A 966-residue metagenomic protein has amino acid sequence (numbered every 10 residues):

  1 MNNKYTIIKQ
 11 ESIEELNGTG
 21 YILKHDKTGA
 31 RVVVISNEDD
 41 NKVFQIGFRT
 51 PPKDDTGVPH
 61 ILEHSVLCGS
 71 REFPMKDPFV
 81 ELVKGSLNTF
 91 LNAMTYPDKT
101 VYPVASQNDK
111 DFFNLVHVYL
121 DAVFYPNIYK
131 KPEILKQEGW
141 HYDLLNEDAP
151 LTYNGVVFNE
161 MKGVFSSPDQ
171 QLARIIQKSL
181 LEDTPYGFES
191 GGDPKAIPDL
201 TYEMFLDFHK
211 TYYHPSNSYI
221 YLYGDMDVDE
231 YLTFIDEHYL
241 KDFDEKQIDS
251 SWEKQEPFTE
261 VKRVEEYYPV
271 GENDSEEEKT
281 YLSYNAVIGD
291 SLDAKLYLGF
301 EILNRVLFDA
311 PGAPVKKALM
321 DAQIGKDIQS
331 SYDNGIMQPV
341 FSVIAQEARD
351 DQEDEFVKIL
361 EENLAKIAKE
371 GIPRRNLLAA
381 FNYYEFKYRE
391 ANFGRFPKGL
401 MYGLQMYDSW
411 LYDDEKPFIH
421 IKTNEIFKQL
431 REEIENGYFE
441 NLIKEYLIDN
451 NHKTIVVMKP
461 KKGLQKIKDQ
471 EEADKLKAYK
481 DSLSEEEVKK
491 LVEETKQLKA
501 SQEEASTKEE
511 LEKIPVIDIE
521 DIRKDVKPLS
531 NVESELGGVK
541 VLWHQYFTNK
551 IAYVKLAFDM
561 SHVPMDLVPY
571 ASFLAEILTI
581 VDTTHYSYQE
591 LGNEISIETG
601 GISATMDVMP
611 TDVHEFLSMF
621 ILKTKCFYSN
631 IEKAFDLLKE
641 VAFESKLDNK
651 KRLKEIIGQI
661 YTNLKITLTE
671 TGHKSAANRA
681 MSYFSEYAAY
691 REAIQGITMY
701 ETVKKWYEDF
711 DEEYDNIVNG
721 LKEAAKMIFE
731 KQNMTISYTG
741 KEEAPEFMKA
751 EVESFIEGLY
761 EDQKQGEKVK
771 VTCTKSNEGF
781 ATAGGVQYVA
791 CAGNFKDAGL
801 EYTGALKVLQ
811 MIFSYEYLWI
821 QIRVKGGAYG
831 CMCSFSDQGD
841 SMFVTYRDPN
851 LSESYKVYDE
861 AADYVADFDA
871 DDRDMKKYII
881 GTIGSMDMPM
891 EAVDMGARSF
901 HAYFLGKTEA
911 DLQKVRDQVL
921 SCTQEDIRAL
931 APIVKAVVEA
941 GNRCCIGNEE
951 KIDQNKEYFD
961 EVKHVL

Functional and structural regions predicted by a protein language model:
M1-V43: Non-catalytic terminal extensions that flank enzyme cores
N3, S65, G69-E72, P78-E256 (+6 more regions): Charge-rich, well-structured scaffold segments of protease-associated domains
K24-D39, D274-S283, S291-A294, D525-P569 (+3 more regions): Active-site-adjacent "gating/activation" loops or surface patches in catalytic cores
A30-V34, D40-I46, F90-N92, Y119 (+1 more regions): Active-/binding-site microenvironments in catalytic and ligand-binding cores
S36-L82, K295-L307, N549-E594, D636-L638 (+2 more regions): Active/ligand-binding-proximal structured segments within catalytic/core domains that scaffold catalytic residues
K241-I302, C773-T774, G779-F795: Loop-rich catalytic cores of soluble enzymes, especially ATP-dependent carboxylate-amine ligases and other
P269, E509-V539: Edge strands and adjacent loops of beta-rich recognition modules
I344, K555, M565-V581, H585-Y588 (+6 more regions): Substrate-recognition/cap regions that form aromatic- and gly/pro-loop-enriched pockets for small-molecule ligands
